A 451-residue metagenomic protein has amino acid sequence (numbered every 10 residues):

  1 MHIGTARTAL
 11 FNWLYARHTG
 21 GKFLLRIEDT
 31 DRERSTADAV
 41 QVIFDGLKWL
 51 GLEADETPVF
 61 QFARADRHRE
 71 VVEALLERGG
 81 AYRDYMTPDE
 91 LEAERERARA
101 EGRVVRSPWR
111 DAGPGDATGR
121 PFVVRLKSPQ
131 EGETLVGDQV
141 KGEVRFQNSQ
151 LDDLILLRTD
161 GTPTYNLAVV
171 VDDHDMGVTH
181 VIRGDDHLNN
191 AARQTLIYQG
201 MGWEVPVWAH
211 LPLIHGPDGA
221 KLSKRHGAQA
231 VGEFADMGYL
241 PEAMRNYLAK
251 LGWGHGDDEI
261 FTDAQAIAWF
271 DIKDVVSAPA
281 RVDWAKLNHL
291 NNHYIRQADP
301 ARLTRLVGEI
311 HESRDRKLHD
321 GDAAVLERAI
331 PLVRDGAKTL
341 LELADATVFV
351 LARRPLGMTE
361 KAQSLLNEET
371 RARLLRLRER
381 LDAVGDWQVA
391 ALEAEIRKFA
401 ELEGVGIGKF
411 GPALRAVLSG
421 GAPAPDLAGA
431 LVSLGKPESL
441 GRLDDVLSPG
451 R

Functional and structural regions predicted by a protein language model:
M1-A100, N189-W203, A243: N-terminal Rossmann-like or analogous alpha/beta NTP/dinucleotide-binding catalytic cores that position adenine
N12, I43, L75, G79 (+8 more regions): Residue-level signal for inorganic ion chemistry
L25-D29, M176-V181, Q229, E395-R397 (+1 more regions): Glycine- and acidic
E33, A37, Q41, F62-R69 (+8 more regions): An alpha-helix initiation/capping motif
Q41, A192, A264, L375 (+5 more regions): A generic structural signal for well-ordered alpha-helical surface patches
Q61, Y82-R83, T87-H210, H215-L222 (+3 more regions): Active-site cores that bind ATP or allylic diphosphates and position pyrophosphate for catalysis
N189, M201-M358, S419-R451: Catalytic adenosine-cofactor/nucleotide-binding cores of aminoacyl-tRNA synthetases and other
K361-A422: C-terminal accessory/binding modules appended to enzymatic or scaffolding proteins
